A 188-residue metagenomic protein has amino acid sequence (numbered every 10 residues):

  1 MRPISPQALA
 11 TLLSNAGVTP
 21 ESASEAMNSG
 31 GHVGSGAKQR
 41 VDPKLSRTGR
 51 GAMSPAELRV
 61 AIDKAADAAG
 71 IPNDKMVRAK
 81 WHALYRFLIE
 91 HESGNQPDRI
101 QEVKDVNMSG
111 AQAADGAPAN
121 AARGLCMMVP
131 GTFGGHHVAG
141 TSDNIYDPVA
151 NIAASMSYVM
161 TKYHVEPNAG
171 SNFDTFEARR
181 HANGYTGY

Functional and structural regions predicted by a protein language model:
M1-L12, G187-Y188: Short, compositionally biased, intrinsically disordered N-terminal export/targeting signals, typified by the non-Sec
S5-L9, T19-A23, P55-L58, W81 (+1 more regions): Short amphipathic alpha-helical segments that mediate assembly, nucleic-acid/protein binding, or membrane association
L12, A16-V33, A37, I152: Composition-driven recognition of long, low-complexity, acid-poor segments enriched in small hydrophobic and small
G31-Q96: Export/targeting segments at the very N-terminus of extracytoplasmic proteins
R50-L58, N73-K80, A117-L125, G140-N151: Extracytoplasmic/periplasmic, Sec-exported soluble proteins
A61-K64, M76-Q112, V149-M160, T175: Short, functionally critical alpha-helical segments immediately adjacent to catalytic or ligand/cofactor-binding
D98, E102-V138: Substrate-binding/active-site groove segments that recognize and process beta-1,4-linked N-acetyl-hexosamine
R123-Y188: Catalytic and binding regions of secreted/periplasmic enzymes and modules that target cell-wall glycans
